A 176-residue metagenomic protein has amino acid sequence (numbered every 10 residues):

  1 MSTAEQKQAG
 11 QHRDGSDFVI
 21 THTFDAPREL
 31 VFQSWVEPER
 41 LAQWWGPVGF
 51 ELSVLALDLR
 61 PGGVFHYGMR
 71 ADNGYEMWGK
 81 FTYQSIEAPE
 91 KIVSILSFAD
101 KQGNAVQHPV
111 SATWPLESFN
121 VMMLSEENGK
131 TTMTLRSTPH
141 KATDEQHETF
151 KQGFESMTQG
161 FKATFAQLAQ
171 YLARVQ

Functional and structural regions predicted by a protein language model:
M1-L52: Hydrophobic ligand-binding cavity/cleft-lining segments
Q11, L57, Y83, M122-L124: A structural signal for short hydrophobic beta-strand segments in well-ordered beta-sheet cores
D14, I86-A88, E127: Structural motif
V19, L52-V54, E76-K80, L116-N120: Short, surface-exposed coil-to-beta transition loops
V31-F32, L41, F65, Y83 (+4 more regions): Hydrophobic pocket/interface hotspot
V54-Q107: Glycine-rich portal/gate segments that line the openings of hydrophobic small-molecule binding cavities
I95, N104-Q159: Beta-strand/loop substructures that line and gate deep hydrophobic ligand-binding cavities in soluble
Q170-Q176: Short, highly charged C-terminal tails/helix-capping segments
